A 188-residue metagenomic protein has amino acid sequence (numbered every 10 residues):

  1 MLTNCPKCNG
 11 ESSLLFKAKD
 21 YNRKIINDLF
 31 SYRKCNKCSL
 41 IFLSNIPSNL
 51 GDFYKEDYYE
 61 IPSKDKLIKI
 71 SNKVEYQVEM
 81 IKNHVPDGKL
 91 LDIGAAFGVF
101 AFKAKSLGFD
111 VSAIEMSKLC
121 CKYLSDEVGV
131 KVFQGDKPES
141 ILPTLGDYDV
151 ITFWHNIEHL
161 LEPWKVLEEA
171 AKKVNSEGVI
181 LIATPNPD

Functional and structural regions predicted by a protein language model:
M1-W154, P163-E169: Conserved N-terminal segment of class I S-adenosyl-L-methionine
W154-L161, A183: Short catalytic micro-motifs in class I SAM-dependent methyltransferases
L160-L161, V174-S176: Helix-to-beta-strand junctions that scaffold the AdoMet/dcAdoMet cofactor pocket in Class I SAM-dependent enzymes
E177-T184: Conserved beta-strand signature within the Rossmann-like core of class I S-adenosyl-L-methionine
N186-D188: Short "lid" loop at the C-terminus of a central beta-strand within the Rossmann-like core of SAM-dependent
